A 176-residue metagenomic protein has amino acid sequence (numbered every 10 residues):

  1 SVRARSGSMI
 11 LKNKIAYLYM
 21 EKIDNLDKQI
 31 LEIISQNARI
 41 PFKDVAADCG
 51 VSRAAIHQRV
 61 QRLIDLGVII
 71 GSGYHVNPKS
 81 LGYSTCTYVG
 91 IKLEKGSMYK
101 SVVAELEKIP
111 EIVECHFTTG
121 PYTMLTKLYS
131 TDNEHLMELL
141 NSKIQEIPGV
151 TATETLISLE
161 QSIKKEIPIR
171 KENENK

Functional and structural regions predicted by a protein language model:
V2-K176: A compositional/biophysical signature of low hydrophobicity enriched in polar/charged and small residues
